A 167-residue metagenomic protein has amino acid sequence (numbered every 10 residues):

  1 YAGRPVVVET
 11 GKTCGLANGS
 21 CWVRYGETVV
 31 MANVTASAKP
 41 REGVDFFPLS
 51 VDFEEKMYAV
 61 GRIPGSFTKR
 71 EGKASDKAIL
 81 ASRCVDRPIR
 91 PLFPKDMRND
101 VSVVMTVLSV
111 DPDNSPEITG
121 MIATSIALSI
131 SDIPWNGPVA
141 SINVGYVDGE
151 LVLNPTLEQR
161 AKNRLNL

Functional and structural regions predicted by a protein language model:
Y1-G15, S20-C21: Short, Gly/Pro- and small/polar-rich lid/capping loops
A2-R4, G26, E54, V147: Short strand-coil-strand connectors
G3, L16-N18, V29, F46 (+2 more regions): Short beta-strand-initiation
V7, M31, V85, K95-W135 (+1 more regions): Glycine-rich anion/phosphate-binding loop at the beta-strand->alpha-helix junction
G11-T13, T35-S37, G145-V147: Short beta-strand micro-motifs enriched in acidic
A17-V101, M105-N114: Glycine-rich, flexible beta-strand/loop modules in the N-terminal catalytic cores of phosphate-handling
F47-R62, V139-L167: A structural-propensity feature for long, helix-poor, extended segments
